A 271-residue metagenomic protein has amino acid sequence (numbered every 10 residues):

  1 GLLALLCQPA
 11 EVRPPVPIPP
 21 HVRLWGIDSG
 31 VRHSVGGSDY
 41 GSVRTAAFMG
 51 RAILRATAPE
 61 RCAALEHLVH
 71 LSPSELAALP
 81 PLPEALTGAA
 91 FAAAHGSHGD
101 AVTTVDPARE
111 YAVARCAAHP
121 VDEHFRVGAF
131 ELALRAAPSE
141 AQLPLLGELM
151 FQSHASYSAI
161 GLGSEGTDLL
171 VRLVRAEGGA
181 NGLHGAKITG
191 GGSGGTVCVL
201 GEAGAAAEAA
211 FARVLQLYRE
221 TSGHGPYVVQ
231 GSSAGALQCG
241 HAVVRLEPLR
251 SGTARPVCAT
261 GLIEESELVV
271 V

Functional and structural regions predicted by a protein language model:
G1-K187, V199-V271: C-terminal nucleotide
G194-C198: Active-site pocket scaffolds in enzymes
